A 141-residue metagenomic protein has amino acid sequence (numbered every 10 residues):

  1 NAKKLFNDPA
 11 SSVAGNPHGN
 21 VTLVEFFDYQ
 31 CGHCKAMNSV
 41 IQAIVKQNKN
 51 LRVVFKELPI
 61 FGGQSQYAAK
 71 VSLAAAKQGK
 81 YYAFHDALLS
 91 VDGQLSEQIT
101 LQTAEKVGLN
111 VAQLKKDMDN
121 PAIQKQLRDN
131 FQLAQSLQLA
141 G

Functional and structural regions predicted by a protein language model:
N1-Q64, D119, I123-Q138: Extracytoplasmic thiol/disulfide redox context detector
P59-G141: Cysteine-centric redox/oxidoreductase cores and disulfide-bonded domains
